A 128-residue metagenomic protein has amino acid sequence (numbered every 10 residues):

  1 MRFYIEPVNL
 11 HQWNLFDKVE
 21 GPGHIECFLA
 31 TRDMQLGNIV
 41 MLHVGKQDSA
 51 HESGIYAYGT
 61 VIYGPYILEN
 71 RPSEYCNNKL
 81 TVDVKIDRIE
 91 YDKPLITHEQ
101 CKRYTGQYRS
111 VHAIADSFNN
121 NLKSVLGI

Functional and structural regions predicted by a protein language model:
M1-F3, L36-V40, S53-Y56: Short, surface-exposed beta-edge/turn micro-motifs
M1-I5, H11-W13, K18-L29, Y66-I128: Contiguous surface segments at macromolecular interaction interfaces
V8-H11, G45-Q47: Histidine- and/or cysteine-centered catalytic micro-motif in compact active-site loops
T31-D48: Short coil-to-beta transition motif at edge beta-strands of beta-rich domains
G45, A50-S53, N70-E74: Short histidine-centered beta-strand/loop micro-motifs that create catalytic or ligand/metal-coordination sites
K46, Y63, R88: A short beta-strand motif that forms part of the nucleic acid-binding face of small beta-barrel RNA-binding folds
E52-G64: Short beta-strand-centered aromatic/proline hotspots
